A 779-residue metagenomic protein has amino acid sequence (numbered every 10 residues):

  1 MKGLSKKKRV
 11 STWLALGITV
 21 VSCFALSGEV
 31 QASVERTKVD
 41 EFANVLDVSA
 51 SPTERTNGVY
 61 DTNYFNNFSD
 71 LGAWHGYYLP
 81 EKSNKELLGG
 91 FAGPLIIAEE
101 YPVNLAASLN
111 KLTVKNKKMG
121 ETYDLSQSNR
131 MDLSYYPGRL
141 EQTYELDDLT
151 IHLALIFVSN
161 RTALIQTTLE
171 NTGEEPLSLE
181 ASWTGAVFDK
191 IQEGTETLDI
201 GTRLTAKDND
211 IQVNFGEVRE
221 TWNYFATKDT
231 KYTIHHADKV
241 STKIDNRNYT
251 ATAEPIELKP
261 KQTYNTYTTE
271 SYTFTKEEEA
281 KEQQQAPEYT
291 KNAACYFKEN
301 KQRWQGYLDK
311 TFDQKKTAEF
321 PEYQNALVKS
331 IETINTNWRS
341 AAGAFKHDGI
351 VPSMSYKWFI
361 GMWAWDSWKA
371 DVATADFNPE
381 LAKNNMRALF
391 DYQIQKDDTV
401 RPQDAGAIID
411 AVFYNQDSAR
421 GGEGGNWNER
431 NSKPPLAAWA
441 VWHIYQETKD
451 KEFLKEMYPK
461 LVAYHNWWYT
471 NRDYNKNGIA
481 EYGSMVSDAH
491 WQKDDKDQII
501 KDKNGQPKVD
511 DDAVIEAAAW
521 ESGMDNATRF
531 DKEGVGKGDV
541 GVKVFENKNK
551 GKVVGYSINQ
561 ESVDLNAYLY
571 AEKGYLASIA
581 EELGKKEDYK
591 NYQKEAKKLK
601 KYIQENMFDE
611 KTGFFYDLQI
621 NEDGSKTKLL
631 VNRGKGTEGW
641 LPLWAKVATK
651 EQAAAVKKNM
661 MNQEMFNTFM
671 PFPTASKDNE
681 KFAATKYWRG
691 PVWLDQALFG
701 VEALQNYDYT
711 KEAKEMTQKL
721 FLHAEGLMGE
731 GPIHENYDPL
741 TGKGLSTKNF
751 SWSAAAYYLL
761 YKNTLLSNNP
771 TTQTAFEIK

Functional and structural regions predicted by a protein language model:
K2, K6, T12, S27-E322 (+7 more regions): Terminal accessory carbohydrate-recognition/targeting modules of carbohydrate-active enzymes
A15-A25: Bacterial N-terminal signal peptides
T317-G361, F390-W427, G478-E561, K601-V692 (+1 more regions): Extended glycan-interaction surfaces of carbohydrate-active proteins
L327-I334, L461, Y589-Q604, T717-L720: Short amphipathic alpha-helical coiled-coil/interface segments
I360, A364-D397, E638-T649, A697-T710 (+1 more regions): Alpha-helical support elements that line or immediately flank enzyme active sites and cofactor-binding pockets
V441-E456, L576-N591, Y707: Inter-helical turn/loop segments and adjacent helix faces that build the functional surface of alpha-helical bundle
I558-K585, T685-K711: Long, repeat-rich segments with strong aromatic
